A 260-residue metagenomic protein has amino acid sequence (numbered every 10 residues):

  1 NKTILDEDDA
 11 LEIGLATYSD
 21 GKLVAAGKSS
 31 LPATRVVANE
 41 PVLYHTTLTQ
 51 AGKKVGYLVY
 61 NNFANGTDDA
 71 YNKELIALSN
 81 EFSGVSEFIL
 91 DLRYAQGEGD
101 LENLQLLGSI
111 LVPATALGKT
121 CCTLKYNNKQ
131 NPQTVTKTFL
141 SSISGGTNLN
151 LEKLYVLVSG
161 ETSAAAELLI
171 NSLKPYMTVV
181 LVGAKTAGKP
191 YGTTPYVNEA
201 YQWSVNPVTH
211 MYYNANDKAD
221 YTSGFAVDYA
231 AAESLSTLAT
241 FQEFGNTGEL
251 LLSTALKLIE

Functional and structural regions predicted by a protein language model:
N1-F88: Flexible, low-complexity junctional segments that flank or bridge functional domains
G52, Y57-L58, N62, A70-K73 (+2 more regions): C-terminal "post-core" interaction segments
